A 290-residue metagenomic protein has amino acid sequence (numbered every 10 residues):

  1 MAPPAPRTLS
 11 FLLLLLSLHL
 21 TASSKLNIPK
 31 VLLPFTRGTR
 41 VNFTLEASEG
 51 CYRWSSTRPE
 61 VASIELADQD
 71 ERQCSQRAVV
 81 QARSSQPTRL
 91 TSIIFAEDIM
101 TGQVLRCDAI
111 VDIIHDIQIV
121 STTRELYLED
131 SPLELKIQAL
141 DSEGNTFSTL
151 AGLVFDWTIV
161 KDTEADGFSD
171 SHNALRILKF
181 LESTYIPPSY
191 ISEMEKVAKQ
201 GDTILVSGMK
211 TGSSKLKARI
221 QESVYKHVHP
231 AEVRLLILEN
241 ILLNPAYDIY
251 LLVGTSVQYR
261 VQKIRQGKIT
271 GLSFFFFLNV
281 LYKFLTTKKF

Functional and structural regions predicted by a protein language model:
A2-F290: Extracytoplasmic soluble-region selector
